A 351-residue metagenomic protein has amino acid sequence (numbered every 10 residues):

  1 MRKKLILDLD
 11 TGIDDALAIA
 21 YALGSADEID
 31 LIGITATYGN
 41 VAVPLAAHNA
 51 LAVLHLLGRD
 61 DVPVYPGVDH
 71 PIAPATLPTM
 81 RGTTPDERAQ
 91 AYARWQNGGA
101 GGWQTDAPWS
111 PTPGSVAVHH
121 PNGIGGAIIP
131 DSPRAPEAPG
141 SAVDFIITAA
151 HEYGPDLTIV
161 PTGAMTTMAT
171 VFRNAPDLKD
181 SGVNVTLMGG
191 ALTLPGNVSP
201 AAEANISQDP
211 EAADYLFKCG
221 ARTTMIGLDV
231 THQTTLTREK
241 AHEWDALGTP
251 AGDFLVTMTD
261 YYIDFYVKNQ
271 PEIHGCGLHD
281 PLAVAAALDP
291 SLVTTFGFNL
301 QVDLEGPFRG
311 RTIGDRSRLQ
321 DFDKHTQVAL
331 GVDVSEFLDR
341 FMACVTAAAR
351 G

Functional and structural regions predicted by a protein language model:
M1-R2, Y21-G24, E28-D30, S207-E211 (+2 more regions): Conformational coupling and interaction surfaces
R2-A52, R59-D60, A75, P113 (+2 more regions): Active-site histidine-anchored catalytic micro-motif
R2-T11, Q96-T105, T166-F172, R238-W244 (+1 more regions): Short, mixed-charge, low-aromatic patches
V41-L45, I72-A73, A191-P195, Q301-R318: Short, mixed-charge aromatic SLiMs
A50-V53, R81-T83, L178, H242-W244: Short, hinge-like loop/turn segments at secondary-structure boundaries
L54-G58, D69, T346: Generic short alpha-helical segment signal, independent of protein family or function, capturing local helix propensity
Y65-I129: Surface-exposed loop and adjacent secondary-structure segments within mature catalytic domains
